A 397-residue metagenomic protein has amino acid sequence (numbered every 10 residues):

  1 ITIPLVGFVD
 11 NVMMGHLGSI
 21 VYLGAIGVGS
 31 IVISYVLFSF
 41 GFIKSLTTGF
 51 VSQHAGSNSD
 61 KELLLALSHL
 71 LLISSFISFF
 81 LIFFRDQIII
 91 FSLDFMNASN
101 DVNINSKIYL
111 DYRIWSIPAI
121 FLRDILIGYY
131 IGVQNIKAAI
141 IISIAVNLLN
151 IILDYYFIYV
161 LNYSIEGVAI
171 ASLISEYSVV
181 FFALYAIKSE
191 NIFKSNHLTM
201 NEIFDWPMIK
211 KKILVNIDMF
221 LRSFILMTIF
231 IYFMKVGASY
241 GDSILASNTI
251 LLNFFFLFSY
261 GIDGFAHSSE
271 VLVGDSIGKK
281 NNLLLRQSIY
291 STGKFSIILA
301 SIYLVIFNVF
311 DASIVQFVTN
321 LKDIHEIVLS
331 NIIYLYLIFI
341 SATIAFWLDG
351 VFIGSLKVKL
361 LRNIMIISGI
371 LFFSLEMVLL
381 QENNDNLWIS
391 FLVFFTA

Functional and structural regions predicted by a protein language model:
I1-D10, Y112, R123, V146 (+4 more regions): Transmembrane helical elements of multi-pass membrane transporters/channels
I3, G7-M14, L37-K44, T48 (+13 more regions): Alpha-helical transmembrane segments and their lipid-water interface positions in multi-pass membrane proteins
P4-G24, L93-N100, Y156-Y163, F224-L257 (+2 more regions): Helix-terminus/linker motif at the lipid-water interface of multi-pass membrane proteins
N11-V12, G49, I90-F91, G128 (+13 more regions): Transmembrane alpha-helix boundary and packing residues in multipass membrane permease domains and related
M14-G15, S52, I131-G132, I158 (+4 more regions): Helix-capping/transition residues at the boundaries of transmembrane alpha-helices and the short helical linkers
L23-I82, I120-A139, S247-V309, A345-L356 (+1 more regions): Small-residue-rich hydrophobic transmembrane alpha-helices
G41-S45, Y112-I131, A139-N150, V168-A183 (+4 more regions): Short runs within selected transmembrane alpha-helices of multi-pass transporters and secretion channels
V51-S116, N162-I217, V273-I338, M377-A397: Short alpha-helical transmembrane segments in multi-pass integral membrane proteins
